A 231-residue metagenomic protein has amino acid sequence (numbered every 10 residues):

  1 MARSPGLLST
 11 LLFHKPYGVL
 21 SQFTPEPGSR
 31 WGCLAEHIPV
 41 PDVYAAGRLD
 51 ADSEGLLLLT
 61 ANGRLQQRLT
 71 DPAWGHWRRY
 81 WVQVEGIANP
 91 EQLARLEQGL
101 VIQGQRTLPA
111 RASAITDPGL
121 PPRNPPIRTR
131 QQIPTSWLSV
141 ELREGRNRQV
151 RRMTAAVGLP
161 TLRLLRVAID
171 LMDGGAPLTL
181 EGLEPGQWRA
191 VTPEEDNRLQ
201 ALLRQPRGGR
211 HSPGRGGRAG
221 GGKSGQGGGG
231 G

Functional and structural regions predicted by a protein language model:
M1, R207-G231: Intrinsically disordered, low-complexity arginine-rich tails of RNA-binding/processing proteins
M1-G208, G231: RNA pseudouridine synthases
